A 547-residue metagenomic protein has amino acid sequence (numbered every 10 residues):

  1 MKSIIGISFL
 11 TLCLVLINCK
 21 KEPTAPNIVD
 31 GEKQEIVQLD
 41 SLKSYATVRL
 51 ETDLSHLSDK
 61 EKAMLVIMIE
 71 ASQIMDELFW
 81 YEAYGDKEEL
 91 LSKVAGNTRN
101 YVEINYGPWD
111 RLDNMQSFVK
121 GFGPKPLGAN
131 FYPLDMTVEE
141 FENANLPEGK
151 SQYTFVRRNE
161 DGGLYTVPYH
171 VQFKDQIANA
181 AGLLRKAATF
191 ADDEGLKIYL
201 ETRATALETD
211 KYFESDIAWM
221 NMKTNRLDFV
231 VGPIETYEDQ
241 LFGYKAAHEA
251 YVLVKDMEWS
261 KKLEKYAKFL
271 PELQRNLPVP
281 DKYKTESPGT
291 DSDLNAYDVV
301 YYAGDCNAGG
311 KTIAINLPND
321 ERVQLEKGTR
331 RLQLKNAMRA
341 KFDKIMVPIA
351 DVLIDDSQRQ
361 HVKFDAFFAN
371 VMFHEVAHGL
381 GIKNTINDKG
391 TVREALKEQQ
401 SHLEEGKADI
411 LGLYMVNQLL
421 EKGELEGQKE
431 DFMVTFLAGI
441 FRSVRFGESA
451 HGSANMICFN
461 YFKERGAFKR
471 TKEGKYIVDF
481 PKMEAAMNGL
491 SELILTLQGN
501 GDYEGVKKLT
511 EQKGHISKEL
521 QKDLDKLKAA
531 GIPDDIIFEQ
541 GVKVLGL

Functional and structural regions predicted by a protein language model:
K2-L10: Sec-dependent signal peptide recognition, specifically the positively charged N-region followed immediately by
V15-N18: C-terminal motif of bacterial Sec signal peptides marking the signal peptidase cleavage site
K20-E22: Bacterial signal peptide processing site
I28-L200: N-terminal helix-rich structural modules
R49, L54-L57, E61, F79-E82 (+6 more regions): Ordered core of a single globular domain
E61-M64, A71, A180, L196 (+6 more regions): Stable alpha-helical elements in mature extracytoplasmic
L78, E82, K341-A350, D356-A369 (+1 more regions): Zinc-dependent metallohydrolase catalytic domains
Y169-R359, K363: Contiguous, non-catalytic segments that form substrate-binding/exosite surfaces or channel walls
